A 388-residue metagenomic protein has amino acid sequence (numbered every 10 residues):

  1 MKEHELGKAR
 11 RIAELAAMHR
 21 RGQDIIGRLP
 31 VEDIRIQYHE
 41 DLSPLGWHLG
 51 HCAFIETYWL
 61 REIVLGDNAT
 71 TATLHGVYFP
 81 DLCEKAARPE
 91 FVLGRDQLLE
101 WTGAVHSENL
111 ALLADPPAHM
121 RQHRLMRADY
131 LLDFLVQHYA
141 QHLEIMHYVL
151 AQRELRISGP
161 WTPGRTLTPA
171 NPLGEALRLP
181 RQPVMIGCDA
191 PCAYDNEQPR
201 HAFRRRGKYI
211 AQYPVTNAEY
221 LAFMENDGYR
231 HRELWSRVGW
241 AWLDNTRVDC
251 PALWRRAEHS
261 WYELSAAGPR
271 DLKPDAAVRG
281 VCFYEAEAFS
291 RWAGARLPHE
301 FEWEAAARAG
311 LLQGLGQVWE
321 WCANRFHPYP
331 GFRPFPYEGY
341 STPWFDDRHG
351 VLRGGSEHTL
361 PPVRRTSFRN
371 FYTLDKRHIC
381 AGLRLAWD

Functional and structural regions predicted by a protein language model:
K2-A13, A17-L29, D33-Q37, D41-L45 (+3 more regions): Extended beta-strand/loop cores of jelly-roll/beta-sandwich
E56, E304, P328-Y329: Hydrophobic positions within alpha-helical membrane elements
E62, G310-L311, G331: Single-residue recognition of alpha-helix boundary sites
D189, E302-W303, W321-F326: Histidine- and/or cysteine-centered catalytic micro-motif in compact active-site loops
E197-H201, D227-V248, G314-D388: Surface-exposed recognition segments
E300-A305, S367: Short, structured beta-strand/loop micro-motifs enriched in basic residues and often containing a Trp
A306-L315: Cytochrome P450 C-terminal beta-domain/meander region
